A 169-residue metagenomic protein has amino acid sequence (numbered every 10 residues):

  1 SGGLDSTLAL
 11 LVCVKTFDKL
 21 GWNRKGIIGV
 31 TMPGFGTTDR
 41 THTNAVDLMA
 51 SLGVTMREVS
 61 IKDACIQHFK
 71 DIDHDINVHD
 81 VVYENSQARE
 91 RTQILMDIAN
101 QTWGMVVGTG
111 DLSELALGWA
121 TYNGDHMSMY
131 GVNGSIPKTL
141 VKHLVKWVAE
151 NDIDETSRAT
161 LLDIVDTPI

Functional and structural regions predicted by a protein language model:
S1-L20: A phosphate-binding catalytic loop at a beta-strand-loop-alpha-helix junction that coordinates phosphoryl groups
G2-L4, G36, D111: Active-site-proximal loop/turn and secondary-structure-junction residues that shape catalytic pockets, frequently
A9, T41, A116-W119: Short glycine-/acidic-enriched loop or helix-start segments at secondary-structure transitions that form or flank
L10, H42-A45, T92, K138: Amphipathic alpha-helical segments in well-structured domains
C13, T43-A45, I72, A120-G124: Short, glycine/charged-enriched secondary-structure capping and boundary segments
F17, L52, I76-D154: Active-site adenylate/phosphate-handling loop in enzymes that bind or generate adenylated species
W22-V82, A88, E114, T160-I169: A conserved beta-strand->alpha-helix junction
